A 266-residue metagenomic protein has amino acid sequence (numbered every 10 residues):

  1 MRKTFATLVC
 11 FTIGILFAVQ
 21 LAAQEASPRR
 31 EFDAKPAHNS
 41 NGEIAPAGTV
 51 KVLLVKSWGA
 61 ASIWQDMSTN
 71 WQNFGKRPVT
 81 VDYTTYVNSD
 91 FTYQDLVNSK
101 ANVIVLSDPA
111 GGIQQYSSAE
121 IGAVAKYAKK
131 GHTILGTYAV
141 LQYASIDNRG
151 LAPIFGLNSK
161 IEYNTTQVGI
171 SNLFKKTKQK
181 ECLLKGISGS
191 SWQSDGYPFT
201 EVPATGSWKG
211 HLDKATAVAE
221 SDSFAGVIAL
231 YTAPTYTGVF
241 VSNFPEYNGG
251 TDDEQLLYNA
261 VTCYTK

Functional and structural regions predicted by a protein language model:
M1-T4: Positively charged n-region of N-terminal signal peptides that target proteins for export
V9-A18: Bacterial N-terminal signal peptides
Q24-V103, S107, Y247-G249, C263-K266: Aromatic-Pro/Gly-enriched surface loop or interdomain linker that acts as a lid/target-recognition segment
H38-N39, Y86-Q94, Y116-A123, D222-V227: Alpha-helical scaffolding within the catalytic cores of extracellular/periplasmic polymer-degrading hydrolases
V52-V55, Y83, N102-S107, T133-T137 (+2 more regions): Structural recognition of the beta-strand scaffold that forms the well-ordered cores of secreted hydrolase catalytic
S57-A61, N88-S89, P109-I113, T133-I134 (+3 more regions): Solvent-exposed loop/turn segments at secondary-structure junctions within structured extracellular/periplasmic domains
W64, Y163-G250: Catalytic beta-strand/loop cores that center a nucleophilic Ser/Cys/Thr and support acyl-enzyme chemistry
S68, A110-G196: A glycine-rich, often tryptophan-bearing local segment used as a flexible ligand/cofactor-contacting loop or short
